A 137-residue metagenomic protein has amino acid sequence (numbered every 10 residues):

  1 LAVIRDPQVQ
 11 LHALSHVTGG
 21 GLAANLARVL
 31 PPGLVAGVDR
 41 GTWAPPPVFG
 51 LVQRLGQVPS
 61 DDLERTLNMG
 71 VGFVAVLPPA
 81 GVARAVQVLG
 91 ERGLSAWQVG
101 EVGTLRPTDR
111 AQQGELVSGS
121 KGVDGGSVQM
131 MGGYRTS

Functional and structural regions predicted by a protein language model:
L1-S137: Glycine-/charge-enriched secondary-structure boundary and capping motifs
